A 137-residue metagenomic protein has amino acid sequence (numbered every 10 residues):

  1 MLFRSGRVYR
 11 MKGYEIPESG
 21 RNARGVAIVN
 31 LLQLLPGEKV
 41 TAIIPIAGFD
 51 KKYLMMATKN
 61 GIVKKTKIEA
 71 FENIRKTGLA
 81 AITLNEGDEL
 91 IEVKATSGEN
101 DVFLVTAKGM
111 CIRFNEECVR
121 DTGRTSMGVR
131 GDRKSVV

Functional and structural regions predicted by a protein language model:
M1-V137: Short, structured "edge-of-domain" segments at secondary-structure transitions
